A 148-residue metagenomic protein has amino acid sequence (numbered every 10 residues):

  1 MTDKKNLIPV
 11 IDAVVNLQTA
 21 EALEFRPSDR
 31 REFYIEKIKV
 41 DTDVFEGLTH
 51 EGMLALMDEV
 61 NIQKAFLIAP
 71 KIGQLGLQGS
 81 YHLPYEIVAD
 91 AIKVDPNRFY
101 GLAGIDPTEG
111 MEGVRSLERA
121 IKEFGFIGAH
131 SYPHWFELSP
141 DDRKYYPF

Functional and structural regions predicted by a protein language model:
M1-P70, L75-G79: An N-terminally biased module of ancient metal coordination in phosphate/nucleic-acid-related enzymes
Q63-K64, K71-F148: Active-site gating/metal-coordination segments in enzymes
